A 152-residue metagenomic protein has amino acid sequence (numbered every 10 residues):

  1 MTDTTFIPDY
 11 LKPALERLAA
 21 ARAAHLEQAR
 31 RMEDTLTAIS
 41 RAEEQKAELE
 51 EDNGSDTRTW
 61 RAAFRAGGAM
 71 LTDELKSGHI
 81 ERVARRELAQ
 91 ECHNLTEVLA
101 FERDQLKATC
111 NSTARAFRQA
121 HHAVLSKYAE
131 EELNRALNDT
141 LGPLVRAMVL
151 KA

Functional and structural regions predicted by a protein language model:
M1-M32: Short, charge-rich amphipathic alpha-helices with coiled-coil/heptad character
Y10, A14-R17, A38, A63 (+3 more regions): Charge-rich, solvent-exposed alpha-helical interaction surfaces
A19-R22, N53, L75, M148: Generic low-complexity, intrinsically disordered sequence content enriched in small uncharged/hydrophobic residues
E27-E91, L95-V124: Extended alpha-helical coiled-coil "stalk/arm" regions that act as elongated linkers or oligomerization scaffolds
E97, D104, A108, K127-A152: A long, low-hydrophobicity, low-complexity, charged/polar interaction segment common in nuclear/chromatin-associated
